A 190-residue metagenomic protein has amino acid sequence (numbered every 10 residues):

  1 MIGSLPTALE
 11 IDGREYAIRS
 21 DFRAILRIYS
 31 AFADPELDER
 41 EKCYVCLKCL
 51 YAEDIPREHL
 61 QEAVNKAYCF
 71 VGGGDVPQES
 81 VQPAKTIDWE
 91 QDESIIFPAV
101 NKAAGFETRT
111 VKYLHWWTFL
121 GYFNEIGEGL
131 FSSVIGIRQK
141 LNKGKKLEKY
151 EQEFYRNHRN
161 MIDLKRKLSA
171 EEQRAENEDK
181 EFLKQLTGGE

Functional and structural regions predicted by a protein language model:
M1-A17, R23, A33-E36, R40-E190: Charged interaction scaffolds used for protein-protein
